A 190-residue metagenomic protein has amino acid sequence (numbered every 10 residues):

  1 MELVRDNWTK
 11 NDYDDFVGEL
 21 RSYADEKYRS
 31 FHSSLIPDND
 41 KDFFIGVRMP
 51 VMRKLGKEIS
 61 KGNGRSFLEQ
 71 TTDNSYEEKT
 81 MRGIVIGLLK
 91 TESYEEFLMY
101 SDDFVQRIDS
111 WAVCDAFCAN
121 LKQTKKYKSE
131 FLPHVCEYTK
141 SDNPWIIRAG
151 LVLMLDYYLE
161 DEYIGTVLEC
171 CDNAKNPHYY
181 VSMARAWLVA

Functional and structural regions predicted by a protein language model:
M1-A190: Alpha-helical scaffold domains
